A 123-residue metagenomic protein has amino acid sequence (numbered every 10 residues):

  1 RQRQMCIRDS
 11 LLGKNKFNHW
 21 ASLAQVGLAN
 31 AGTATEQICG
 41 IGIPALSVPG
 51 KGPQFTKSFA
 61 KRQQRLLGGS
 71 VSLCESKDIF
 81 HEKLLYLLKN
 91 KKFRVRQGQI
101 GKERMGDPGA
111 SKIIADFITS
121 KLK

Functional and structural regions predicted by a protein language model:
R1-Q4, R8-K123: Nucleotide-activated sugar donor-binding and catalytic core shared by glycosyltransferases and related lipid-linked
